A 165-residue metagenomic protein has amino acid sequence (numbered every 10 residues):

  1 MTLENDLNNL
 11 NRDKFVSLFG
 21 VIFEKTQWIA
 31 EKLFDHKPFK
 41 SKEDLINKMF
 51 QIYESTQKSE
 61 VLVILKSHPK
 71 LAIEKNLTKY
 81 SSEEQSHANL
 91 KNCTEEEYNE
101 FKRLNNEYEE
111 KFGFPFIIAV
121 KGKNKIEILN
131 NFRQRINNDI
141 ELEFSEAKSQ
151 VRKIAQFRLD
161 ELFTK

Functional and structural regions predicted by a protein language model:
E4-N9, S17, V21, I29-N105 (+1 more regions): Aromatic-anchored, charged helix-turn/loop surface patch used as a conserved interaction hotspot
L10, K25, K40, T56 (+3 more regions): Residue-level signal for short amphipathic helical patches enriched in basic/charged and nearby hydrophobic residues
T26, L33, F116: Residue-level signal for inorganic ion chemistry
T94-K165: C-terminal non-catalytic interaction appendages of large macromolecular assemblies
